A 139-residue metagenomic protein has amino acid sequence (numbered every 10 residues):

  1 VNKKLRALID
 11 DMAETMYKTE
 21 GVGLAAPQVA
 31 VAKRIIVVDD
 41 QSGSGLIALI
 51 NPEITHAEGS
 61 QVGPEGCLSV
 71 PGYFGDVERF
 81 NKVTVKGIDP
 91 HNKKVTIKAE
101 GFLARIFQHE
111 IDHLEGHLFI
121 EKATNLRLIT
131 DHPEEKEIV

Functional and structural regions predicted by a protein language model:
V1-V139: Positively charged
